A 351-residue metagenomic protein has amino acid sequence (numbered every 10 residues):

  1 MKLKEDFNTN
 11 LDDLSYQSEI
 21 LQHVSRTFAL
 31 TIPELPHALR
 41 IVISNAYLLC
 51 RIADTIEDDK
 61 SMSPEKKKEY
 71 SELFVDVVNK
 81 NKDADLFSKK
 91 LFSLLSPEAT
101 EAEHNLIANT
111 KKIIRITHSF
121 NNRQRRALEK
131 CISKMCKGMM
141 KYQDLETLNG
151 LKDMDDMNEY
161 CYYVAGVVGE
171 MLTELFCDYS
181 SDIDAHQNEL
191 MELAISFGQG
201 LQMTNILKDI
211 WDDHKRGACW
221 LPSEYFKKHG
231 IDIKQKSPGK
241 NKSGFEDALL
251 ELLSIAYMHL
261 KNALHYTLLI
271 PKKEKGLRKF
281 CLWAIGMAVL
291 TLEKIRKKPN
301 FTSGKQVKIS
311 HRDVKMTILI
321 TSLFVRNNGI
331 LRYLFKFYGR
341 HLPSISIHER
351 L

Functional and structural regions predicted by a protein language model:
M1-G200, W211-L351: Catalytic cores of Mg2+-dependent Asp-rich isoprenoid enzymes
